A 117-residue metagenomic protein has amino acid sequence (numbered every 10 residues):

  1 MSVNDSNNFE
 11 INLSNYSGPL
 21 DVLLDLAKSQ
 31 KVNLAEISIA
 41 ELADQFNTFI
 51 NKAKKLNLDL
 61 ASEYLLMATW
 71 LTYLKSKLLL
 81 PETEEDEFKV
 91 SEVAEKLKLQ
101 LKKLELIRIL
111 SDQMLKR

Functional and structural regions predicted by a protein language model:
M1-R117: Long, charge-dense, low-complexity tracts
